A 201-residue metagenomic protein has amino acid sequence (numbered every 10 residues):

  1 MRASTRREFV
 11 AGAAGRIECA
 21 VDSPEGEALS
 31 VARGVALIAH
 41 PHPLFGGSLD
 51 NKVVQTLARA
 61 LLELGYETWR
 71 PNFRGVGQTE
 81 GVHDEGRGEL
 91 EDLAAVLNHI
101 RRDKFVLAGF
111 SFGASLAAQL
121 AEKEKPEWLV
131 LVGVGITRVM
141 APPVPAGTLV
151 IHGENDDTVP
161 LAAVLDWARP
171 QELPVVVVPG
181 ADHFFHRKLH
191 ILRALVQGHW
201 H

Functional and structural regions predicted by a protein language model:
V10, R16-R102: Serine-hydrolase catalytic machinery in alpha/beta-hydrolase-like enzymes
R74, V175-D182: Short glycine-rich catalytic loops that host catalytic nucleophiles or stabilize transition states across multiple
G109-A117: Gly/Ala-rich beta-loop-alpha elbow adjacent to hydrolase catalytic centers
E124-T137, G147: A conserved short beta-strand
V144, L149-H152, D156: Short beta-strand/loop motif that positions the catalytic acidic residue of the alpha/beta-hydrolase fold
E154-V159, H183-F184: Acidic catalytic loop of the alpha/beta-hydrolase fold
P160-A168, H190: Short alpha-helix in the alpha/beta-hydrolase fold that links the catalytic acid
H186-H199: Post-His helix in hydrolase/transferase enzymes
